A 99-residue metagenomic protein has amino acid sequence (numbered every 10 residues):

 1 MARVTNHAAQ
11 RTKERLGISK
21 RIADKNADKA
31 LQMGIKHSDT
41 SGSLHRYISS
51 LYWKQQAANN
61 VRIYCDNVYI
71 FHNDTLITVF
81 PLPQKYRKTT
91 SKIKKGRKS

Functional and structural regions predicted by a protein language model:
M1-S99: Ribonuclease/tRNase effector modules and their secretory precursors
